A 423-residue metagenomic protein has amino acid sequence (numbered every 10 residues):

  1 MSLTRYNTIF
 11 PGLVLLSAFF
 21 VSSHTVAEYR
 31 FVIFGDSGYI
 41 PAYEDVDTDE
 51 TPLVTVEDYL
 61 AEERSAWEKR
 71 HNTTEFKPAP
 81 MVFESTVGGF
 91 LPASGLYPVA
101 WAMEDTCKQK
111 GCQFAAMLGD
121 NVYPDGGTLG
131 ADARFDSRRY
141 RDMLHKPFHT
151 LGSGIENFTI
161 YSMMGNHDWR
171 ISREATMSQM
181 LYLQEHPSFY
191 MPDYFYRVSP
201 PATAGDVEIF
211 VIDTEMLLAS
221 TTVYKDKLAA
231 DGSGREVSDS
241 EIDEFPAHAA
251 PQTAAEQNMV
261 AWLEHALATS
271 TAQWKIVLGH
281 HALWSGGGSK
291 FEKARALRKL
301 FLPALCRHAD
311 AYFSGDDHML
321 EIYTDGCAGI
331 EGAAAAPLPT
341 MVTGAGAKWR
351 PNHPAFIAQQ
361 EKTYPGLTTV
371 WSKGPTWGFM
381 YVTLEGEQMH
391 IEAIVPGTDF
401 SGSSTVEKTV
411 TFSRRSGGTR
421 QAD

Functional and structural regions predicted by a protein language model:
S2-G12: Bacterial N-terminal signal peptides that target proteins for export
P11-F20: Bacterial N-terminal signal peptides
H24-F135: N-terminal active-site segment of His-dependent metallophosphoesterases
Y29-V32, Y39-D45, R170, L218-T222 (+3 more regions): Short, solvent-exposed loop/turn elements at domain surfaces
D36, G119-D120, G165-N166, I212 (+2 more regions): Active-site glycine-centered loops adjacent to acidic/histidine catalytic or metal-binding residues that shape
E50-R64, P80-V82, P124-T271, A296 (+3 more regions): Extended active-site neighborhood of metal-dependent phosphoesterases/phosphodiesterases
S270-G286: Short acidic, glycine-rich surface-loop motifs adjacent to enzyme active sites
T363-D423: A short C-terminal boundary segment appended to hydrolase-like catalytic domains
